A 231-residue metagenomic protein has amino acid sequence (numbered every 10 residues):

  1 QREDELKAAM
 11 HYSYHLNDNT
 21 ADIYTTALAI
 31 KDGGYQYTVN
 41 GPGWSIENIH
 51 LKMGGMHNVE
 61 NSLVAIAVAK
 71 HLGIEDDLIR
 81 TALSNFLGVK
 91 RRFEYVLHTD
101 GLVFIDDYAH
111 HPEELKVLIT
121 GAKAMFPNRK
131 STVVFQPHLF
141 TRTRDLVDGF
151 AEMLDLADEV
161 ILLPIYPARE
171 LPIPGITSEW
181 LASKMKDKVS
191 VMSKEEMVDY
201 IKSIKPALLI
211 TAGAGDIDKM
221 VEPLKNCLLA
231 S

Functional and structural regions predicted by a protein language model:
Q1-V103, E179-S183: Acidic, Mg2+-coordinating active-site environments of NTP-dependent enzymes
R2-K7, R144, L171-P172, K219-P223: Short glycine-/acidic-enriched loop or helix-start segments at secondary-structure transitions that form or flank
A8-M10, A157-D158, P206: Short, well-ordered alpha-helix to beta-strand connector turns
L72, A122-R129, S203-A207: Glycine-rich phosphate-binding loop signature in dinucleotide/nucleotide-binding domains
V89, E113, T120-K186, S190: Active-site beta-alpha connecting loops in nucleotide-dependent enzymes
E196-C227: A glycine-rich beta-strand to alpha-helix segment that forms a phosphate/ribose-binding loop at ligand/cofactor sites
